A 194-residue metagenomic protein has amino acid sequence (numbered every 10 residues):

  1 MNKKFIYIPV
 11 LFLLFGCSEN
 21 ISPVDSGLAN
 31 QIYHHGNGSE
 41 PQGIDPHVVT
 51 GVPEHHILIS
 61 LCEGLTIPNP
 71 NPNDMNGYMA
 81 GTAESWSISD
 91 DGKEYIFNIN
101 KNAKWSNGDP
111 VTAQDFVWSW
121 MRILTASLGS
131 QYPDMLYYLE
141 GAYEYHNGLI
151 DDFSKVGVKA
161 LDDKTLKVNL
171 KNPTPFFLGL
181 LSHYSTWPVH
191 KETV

Functional and structural regions predicted by a protein language model:
N2-V10: Sec-dependent signal peptide recognition, specifically the positively charged N-region followed immediately by
L14-G16: C-terminal motif of bacterial Sec signal peptides marking the signal peptidase cleavage site
S18-N20: Bacterial signal peptide processing site
A29-E40, E84, E94-F97, F116-S119 (+1 more regions): Short, well-ordered beta-strand elements
G36-D90: N-terminal lobe/hinge region of extracytoplasmic solute-binding protein
I59, E63, E84, K93 (+3 more regions): Solvent-exposed, polar/charged alpha-helical surfaces in well-ordered, non-transmembrane soluble domains, broadly
N98, V111, D115-V117, L124 (+1 more regions): Surface-exposed binding/hinge segments that line and control ligand-binding clefts or catalytic entry sites
